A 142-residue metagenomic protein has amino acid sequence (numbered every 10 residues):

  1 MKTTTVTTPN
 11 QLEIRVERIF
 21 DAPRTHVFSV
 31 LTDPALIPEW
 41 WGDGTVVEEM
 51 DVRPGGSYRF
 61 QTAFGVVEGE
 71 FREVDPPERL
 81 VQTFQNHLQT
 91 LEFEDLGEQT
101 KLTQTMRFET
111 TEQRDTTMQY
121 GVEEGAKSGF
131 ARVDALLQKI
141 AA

Functional and structural regions predicted by a protein language model:
M1-E13: Short acidic N-proximal helix/loop "leader" segments that mark the beginning of a domain or an inter-domain linker
Q11-E17, S57, V66, R79 (+2 more regions): Intrinsic-disorder/low-complexity, polar/charged segments enriched in Ser/Thr/Lys/Arg/Asp/Glu/Gln
R15-V16, D33-V66: Short beta-edge strand/loop motif at the mouth of beta-sheet-based domains
V74-L80: Short, conserved beta-turn/loop elements at beta-strand boundaries and strand-helix junctions
V81-S128: Beta-strand/loop substructures that line and gate deep hydrophobic ligand-binding cavities in soluble
L137-A142: Short, highly charged C-terminal tails/helix-capping segments
